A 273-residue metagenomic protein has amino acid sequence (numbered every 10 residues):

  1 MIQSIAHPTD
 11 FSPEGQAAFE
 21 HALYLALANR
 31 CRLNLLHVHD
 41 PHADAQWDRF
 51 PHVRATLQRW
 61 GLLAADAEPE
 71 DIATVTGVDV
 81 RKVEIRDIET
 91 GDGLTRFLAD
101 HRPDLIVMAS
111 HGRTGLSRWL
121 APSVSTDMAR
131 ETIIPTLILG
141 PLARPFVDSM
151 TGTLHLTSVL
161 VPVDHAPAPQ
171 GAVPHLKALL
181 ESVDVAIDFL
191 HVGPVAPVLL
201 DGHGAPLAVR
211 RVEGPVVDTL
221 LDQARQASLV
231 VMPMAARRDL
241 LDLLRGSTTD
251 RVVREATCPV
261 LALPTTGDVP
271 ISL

Functional and structural regions predicted by a protein language model:
M1, E14, D71-I106, G202-L240 (+4 more regions): Structural beta-alpha unit
M1-A17, L105-T114, A129-P174, R254-L273: Intrinsically disordered or low-complexity boundary/linker segments at protein termini and domain junctions
M1-H52, T153-R211, D218, Q223-L229 (+1 more regions): Small/aliphatic-rich secondary-structure junction motif
A18, S123-S125, S247-T249: Conserved sugar-transfer catalytic core signal across GT-A, GT-B, and GT-C glycosyltransferases
Q46-V53, L120, R238-L240, L244: A cross-kingdom feature marking solvent-exposed beta-strand/loop segments within repeated, beta-rich binding/scaffold
V53-A64: A short acidic, glycine-rich active-site loop that binds or catalyzes chemistry on phosphate/adenosine moieties
T76-V80, E84, G91, F97-S110 (+1 more regions): Hydrophobic, ordered structural segments
